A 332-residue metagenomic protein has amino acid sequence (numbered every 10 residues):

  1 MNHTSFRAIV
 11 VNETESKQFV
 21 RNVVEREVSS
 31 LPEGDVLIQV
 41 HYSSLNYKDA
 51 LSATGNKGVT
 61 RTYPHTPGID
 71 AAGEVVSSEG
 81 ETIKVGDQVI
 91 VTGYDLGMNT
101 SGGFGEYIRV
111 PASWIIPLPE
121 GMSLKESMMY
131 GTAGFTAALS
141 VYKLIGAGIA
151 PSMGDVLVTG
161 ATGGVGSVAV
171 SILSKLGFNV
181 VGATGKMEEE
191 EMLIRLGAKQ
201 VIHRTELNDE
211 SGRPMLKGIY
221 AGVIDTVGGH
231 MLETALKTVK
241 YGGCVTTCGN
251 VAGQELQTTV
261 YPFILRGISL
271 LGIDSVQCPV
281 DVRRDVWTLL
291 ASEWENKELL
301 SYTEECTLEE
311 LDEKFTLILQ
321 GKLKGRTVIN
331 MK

Functional and structural regions predicted by a protein language model:
T4, R284-K332: C-terminal hydrophobic helical "lid"/dimerization subdomain of Rossmann-like NAD(P)H-dependent oxidoreductases
S29-S44, N56-L96: Glycine-rich beta-strand-centered segment in the early N-terminal region that forms part of a ligand/cofactor-binding
D87-Q88, Y107, K175, C244: Residue-level marker of beta-strand positions
I90, A221-I224, T246: N-terminal Rossmann-like NAD(P) cofactor-binding module of classical short-chain dehydrogenase/reductase
T92-V156: NAD(P)H dinucleotide-binding glycine-rich loop of Rossmann-like/cofactor-binding domains, especially the beta1-alpha1
N99, H230-N296, N330: Glycine-rich phosphate-binding loop and adjacent beta-alpha segment of Rossmann(oid) nucleotide-cofactor-binding
G134-F135, G160-S167, G228: Glycine-rich NAD(P) Rossmann-fold beta1-alpha1 loop
S174-H230, T288: Adenosine-nucleotide cofactor-binding segment
